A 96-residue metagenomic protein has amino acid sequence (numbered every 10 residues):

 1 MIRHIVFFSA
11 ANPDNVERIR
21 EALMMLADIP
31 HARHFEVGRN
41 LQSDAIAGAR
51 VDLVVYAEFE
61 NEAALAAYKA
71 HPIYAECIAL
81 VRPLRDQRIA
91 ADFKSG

Functional and structural regions predicted by a protein language model:
M1-L53, E60-A70, F93-G96: Short S/T/G/P-rich N-terminal loop/turn motif that feeds into the first structured element of a domain
E17, A75-E76: Long, contiguous binding/interaction regions
A22, L80, L84: Residues that form generic nucleotide/phosphate-binding pockets
D28, I73-Y74, P83: Residue-level marker of structural boundaries
E58-F59, L84: Conserved catalytic core of Hanks-type protein kinase domains
K69, I78-V81: Short, flexible helix/strand-to-coil boundary loops that buttress conserved ligand/catalytic motifs in alpha/beta
Q87-A91: Charged phosphate-binding loop/patch that engages nucleotide di/tri-phosphates or the phosphate backbone of nucleic
